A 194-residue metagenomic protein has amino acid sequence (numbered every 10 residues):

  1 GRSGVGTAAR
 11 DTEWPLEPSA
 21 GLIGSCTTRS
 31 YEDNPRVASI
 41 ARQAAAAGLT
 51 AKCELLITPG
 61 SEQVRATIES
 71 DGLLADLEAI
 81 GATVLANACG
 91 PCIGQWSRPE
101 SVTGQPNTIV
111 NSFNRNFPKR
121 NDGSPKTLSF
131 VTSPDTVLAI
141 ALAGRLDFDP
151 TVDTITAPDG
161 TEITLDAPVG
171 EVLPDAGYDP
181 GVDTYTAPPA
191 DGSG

Functional and structural regions predicted by a protein language model:
G1-K52, L56-S101, Q105-T108, G192-S193: Accessory "access/gating" subregions that flank catalytic or transport cores
L49, T83, G90, Q95-Y185: Mobile "lid/hinge" segments at catalytic clefts and subdomain interfaces of large enzymes
Y185-S193: Intrinsic disorder at enzyme termini
